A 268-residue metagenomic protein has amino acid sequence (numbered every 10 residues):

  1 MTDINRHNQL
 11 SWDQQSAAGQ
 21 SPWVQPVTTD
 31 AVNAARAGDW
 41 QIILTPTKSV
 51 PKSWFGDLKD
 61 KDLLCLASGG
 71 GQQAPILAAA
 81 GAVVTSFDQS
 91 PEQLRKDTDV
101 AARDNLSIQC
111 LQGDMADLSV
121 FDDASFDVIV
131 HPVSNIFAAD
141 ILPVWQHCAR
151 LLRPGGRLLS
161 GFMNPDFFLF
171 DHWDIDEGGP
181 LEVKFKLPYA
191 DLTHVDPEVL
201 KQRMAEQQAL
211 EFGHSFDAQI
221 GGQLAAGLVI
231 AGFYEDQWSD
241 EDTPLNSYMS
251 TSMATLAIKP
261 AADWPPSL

Functional and structural regions predicted by a protein language model:
P26-K61: Conserved alpha-helix/loop element of class I SAM-dependent methyltransferases that forms part of the SAM/SAH-binding
G56, K61-D117: Class I SAM-dependent methyltransferase SAM/SAH-binding core
A116-I129: A short acidic, Gly/Pro-enriched loop at the edge of an enzyme's catalytic core that lines a small-molecule cofactor
D127-L142: A short SAM/SAH-binding and catalytic strip from SAM-dependent methyltransferases
L142-R157: A short glycine-rich, Lys/Arg-flanked "PGG" loop and its adjoining helix->strand segment in the class I
R157-V195: Conserved class I S-adenosyl-L-methionine
L210-F233: Short alpha-helix
A226-L228, T243-L268: Core SAM-dependent methyltransferase catalytic element
